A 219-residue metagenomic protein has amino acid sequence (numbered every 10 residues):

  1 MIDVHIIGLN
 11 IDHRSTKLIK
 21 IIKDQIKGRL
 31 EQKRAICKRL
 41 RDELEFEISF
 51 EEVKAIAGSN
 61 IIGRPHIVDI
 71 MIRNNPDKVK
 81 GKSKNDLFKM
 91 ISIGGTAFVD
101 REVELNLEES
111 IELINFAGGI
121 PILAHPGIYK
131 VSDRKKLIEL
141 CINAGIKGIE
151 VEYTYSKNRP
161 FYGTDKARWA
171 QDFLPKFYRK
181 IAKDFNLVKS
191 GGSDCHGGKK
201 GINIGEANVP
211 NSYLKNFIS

Functional and structural regions predicted by a protein language model:
M1-K136: Extended substrate/RNA-proximal surfaces in nucleic-acid metabolism proteins
M1-R14, E108-S219: Charged catalytic cores and adjacent phosphate/nucleic-acid-binding surfaces used for phosphate/nucleic-acid chemistry
